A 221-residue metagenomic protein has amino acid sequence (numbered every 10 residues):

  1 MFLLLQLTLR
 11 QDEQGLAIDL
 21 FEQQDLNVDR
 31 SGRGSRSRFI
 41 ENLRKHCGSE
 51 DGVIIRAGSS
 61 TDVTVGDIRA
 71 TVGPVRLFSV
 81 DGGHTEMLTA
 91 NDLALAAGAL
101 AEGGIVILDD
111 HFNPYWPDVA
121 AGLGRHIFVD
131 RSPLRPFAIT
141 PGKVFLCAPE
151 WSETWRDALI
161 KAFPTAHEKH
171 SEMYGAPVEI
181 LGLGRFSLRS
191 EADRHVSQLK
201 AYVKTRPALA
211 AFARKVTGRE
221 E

Functional and structural regions predicted by a protein language model:
M1-G218: S-adenosylmethionine/decaboxylated-SAM
